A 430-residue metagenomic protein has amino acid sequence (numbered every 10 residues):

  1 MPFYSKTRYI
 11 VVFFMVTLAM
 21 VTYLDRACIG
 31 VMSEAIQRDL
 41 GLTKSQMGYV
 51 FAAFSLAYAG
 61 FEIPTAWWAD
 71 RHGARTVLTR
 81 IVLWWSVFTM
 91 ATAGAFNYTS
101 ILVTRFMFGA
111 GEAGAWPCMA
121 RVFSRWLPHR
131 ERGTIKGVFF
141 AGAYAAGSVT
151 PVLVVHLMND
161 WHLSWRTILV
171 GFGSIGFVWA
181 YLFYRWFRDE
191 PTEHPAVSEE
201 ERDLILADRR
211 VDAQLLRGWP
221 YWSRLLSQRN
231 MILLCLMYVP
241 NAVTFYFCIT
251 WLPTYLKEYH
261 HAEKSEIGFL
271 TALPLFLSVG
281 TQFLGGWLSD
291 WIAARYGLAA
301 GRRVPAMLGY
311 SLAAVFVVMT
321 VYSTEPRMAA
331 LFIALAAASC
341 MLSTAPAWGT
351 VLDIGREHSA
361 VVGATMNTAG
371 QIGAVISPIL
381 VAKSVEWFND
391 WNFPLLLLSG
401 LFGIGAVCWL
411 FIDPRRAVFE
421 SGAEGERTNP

Functional and structural regions predicted by a protein language model:
I10-K44, C248-P253: Extracytoplasmic
I29-G30, L226-F283, T344, W348 (+1 more regions): Extracytoplasmic gate region of multi-pass secondary transporters
G41, G73, G94-S100, G111 (+4 more regions): Helix-breaking motifs and short loop linkers at transmembrane-helix boundaries and internal kinks in secondary membrane
G60-T99: Conserved MFS/SLC helix-loop-helix module at the cytosolic interface between two early adjacent transmembrane helices
T76-M90, A300-V318: Structural signature of the two symmetry-related core transmembrane helices
T104-A141: Cytoplasmic helix-loop-helix junction between adjacent transmembrane helices in 12-TM secondary transporters
G133-V152, M158, S278-Q282, N367-S377: Glycine-rich segments within core transmembrane alpha-helices of 12-TM secondary carriers
F139-W186, P191-T192: Helix-loop-helix hairpin linking two adjacent transmembrane segments in secondary transporters
